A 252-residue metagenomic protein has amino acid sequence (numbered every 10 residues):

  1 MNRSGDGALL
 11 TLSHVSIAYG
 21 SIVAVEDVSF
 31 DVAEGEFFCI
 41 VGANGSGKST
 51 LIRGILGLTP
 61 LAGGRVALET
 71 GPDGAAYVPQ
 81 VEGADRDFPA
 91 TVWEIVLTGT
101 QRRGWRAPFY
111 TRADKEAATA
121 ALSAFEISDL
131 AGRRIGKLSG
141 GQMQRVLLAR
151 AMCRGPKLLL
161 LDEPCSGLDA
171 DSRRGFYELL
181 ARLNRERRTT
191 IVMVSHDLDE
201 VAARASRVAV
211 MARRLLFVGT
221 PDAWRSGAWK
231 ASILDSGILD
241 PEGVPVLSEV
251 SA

Functional and structural regions predicted by a protein language model:
R112-L130: Conserved ABC ATPase "signature" region
R134-L138: Conserved ABC ATPase signature
G155: Conserved catalytic motifs of ABC-family nucleotide-binding domains
L159-D162: Catalytic Walker B motif of ABC-type/P-loop ATPase nucleotide-binding domains
S195-H196: H-loop/switch region of ABC-family ATPase nucleotide-binding domains
V208-T220: H-loop (His-switch) and adjacent beta-strand-loop-beta switch element of ABC-type ATPase nucleotide-binding domains
D222-A252: ABC ATPase nucleotide-binding domains
